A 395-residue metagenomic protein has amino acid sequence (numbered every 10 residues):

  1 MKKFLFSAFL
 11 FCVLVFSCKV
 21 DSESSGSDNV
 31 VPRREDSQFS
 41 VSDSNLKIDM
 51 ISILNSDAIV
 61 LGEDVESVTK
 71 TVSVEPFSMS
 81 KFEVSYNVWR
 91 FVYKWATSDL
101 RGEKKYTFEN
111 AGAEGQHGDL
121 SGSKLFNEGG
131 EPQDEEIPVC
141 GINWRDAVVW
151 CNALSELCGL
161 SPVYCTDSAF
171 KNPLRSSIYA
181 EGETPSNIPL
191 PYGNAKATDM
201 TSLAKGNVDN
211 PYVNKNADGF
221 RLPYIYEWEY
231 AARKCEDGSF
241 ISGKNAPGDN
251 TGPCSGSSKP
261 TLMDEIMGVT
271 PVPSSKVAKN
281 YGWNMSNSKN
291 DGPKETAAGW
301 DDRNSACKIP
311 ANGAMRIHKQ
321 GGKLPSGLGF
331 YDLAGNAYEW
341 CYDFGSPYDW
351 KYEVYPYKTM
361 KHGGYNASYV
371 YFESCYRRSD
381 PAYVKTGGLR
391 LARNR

Functional and structural regions predicted by a protein language model:
M1-F4: Positively charged n-region of N-terminal signal peptides that target proteins for export
S7-V15: Bacterial N-terminal signal peptides
L14-D49: Bacterial Sec-dependent N-terminal signal peptides
I59-P76, G102, D291-Q320, V370-Y383: Short, polar loop/linker segments at the starts of domains and inter-domain junctions
V60-V65, C341-Y352: Cytochrome P450 core scaffold surrounding the K-helix E-X-X-R motif and the conserved "meander" helix-loop region
S73-A278, S346, V354: Active-site microenvironments of metalloenzymes and redox enzymes
K205-K215, G219-R221, K276-A334, R378: Short, well-ordered junction/capping motifs at the entry into regular secondary structure
A306, P310-A314, G322-G327, Y352-R395: Disulfide-stabilized, aromatic/cysteine-rich ligand-recognition loop
